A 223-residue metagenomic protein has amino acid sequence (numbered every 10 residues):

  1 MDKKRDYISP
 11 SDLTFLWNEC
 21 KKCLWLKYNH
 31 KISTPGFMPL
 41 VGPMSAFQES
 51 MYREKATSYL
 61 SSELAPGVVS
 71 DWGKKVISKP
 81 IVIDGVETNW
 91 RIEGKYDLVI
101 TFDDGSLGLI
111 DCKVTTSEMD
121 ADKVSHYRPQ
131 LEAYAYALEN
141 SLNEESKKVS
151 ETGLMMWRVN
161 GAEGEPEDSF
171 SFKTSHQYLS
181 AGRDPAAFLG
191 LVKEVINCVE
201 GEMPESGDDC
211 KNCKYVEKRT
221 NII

Functional and structural regions predicted by a protein language model:
M1-S106, T116: Metal-dependent nuclease catalytic cores that hydrolyze phosphodiester bonds in DNA/RNA, characterized by
D2-P10, N140-I223: Metal-dependent nuclease catalytic regions and adjoining charged, substrate-binding loops involved in nucleic-acid end
M51, Q130-A133, L191: Alpha-helical scaffold elements adjacent to nucleotide-binding pockets in ATP/GTP-utilizing enzyme cores
D97, D111, Q130: Acidic active-site catalytic centers that drive phospho-/nucleotidyl reactions and related ester hydrolyses
D103-D111, A187-L189: Active-site-adjacent bridging/hinge elements
C112-D122: Short beta-strand-loop-alpha-helix junction that forms the active-site gateway of nucleic-acid-processing nucleases
D122-P129, S180: Short alpha-helix boundary/capping segments
Y127-E139: An active-site-proximal "capping" alpha-helix that borders the catalytic cofactor pocket
